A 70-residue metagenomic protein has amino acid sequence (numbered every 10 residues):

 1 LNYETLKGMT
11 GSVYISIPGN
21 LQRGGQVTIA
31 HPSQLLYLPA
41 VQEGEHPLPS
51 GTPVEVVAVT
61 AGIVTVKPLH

Functional and structural regions predicted by a protein language model:
N2-H70: Terminal membrane-proximal soluble interaction domains of membrane-associated proteins
